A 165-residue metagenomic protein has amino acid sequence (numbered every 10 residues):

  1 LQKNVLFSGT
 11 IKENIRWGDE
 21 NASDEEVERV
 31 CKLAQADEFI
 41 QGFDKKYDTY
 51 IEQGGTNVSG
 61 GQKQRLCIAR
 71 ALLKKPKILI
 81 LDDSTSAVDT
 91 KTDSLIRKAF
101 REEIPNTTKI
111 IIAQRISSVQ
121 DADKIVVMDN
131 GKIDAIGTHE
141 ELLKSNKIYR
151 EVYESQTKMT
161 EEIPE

Functional and structural regions predicted by a protein language model:
L1-V5, D19, G54-G55, I116: ABC ATPase nucleotide-binding domain signature
K12-Q53, R97, N106: ABC ATPase nucleotide-binding domain helical subdomain, centered on the C-loop/LSGGQ "ABC signature"
L33, G42, K46, K98 (+2 more regions): C-terminal portion of ABC ATPase nucleotide-binding domains
D37-L66, L81-S84, V88-K91, M159-E165: ABC-fold ATPase nucleotide-binding domain signature/coupling loops
I68, I112: Hydrophobic anchor residue at the start of the ABC signature
L73-K77, N106: A short, proline-enriched helix->beta-strand linker immediately N-terminal to the Walker B motif in ABC-type P-loop
D89-A99: Conserved D-loop/post-Walker B switch-helix segment of ABC ATPase nucleotide-binding domains
